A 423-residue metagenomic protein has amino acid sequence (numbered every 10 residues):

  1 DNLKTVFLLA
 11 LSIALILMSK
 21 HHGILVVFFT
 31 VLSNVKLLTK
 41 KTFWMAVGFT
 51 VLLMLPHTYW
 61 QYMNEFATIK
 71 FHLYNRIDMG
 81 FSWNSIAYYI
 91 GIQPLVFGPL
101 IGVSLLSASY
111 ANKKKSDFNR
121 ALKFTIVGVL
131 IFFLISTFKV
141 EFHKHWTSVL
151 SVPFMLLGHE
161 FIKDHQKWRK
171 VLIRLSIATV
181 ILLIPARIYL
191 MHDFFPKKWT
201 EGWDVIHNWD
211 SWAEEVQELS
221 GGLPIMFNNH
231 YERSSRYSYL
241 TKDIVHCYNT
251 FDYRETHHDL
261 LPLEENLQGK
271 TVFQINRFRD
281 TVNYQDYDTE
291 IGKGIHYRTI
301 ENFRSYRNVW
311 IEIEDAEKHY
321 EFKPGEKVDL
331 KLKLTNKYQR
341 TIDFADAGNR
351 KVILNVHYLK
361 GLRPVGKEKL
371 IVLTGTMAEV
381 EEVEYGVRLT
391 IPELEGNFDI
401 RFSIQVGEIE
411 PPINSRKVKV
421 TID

Functional and structural regions predicted by a protein language model:
D1-F7, V35-T42, S109-S116, G158-L175: Membrane-interface junctions at the ends of membrane-embedded or membrane-associated helices
K4-K20, F29-L32, T50-L52, F133: Membrane-interface alpha helices of multi-pass inner-membrane proteins
L25-F118, L134: Transmembrane-lumen/periplasm boundary regions of multi-pass, lipid-linked membrane glycan transferases
T125-H143, L190: Transmembrane-helix signature of polytopic, lipid-linked glycan biosynthesis machinery
V140-K167: Hydrophobic/aromatic-rich transmembrane helices and adjacent perimembrane loops
R169-G221, Y231-V245, T250, I275-F278: Membrane-proximal, lumen/periplasm-facing interface regions of secretory-pathway glyco- and lipid-modifying enzymes
E218-R254, Y338, F344-L354, L359 (+2 more regions): Short periplasmic/luminal acceptor-recognition loop of GT-C membrane glycosyltransferases, typified by
P262-V372, A378-E379, V383-G386, I391 (+3 more regions): Aromatic/acidic, Gly/Pro-rich catalytic loop(s) in extracytoplasmic/lumenal soluble domains of multi-pass membrane
